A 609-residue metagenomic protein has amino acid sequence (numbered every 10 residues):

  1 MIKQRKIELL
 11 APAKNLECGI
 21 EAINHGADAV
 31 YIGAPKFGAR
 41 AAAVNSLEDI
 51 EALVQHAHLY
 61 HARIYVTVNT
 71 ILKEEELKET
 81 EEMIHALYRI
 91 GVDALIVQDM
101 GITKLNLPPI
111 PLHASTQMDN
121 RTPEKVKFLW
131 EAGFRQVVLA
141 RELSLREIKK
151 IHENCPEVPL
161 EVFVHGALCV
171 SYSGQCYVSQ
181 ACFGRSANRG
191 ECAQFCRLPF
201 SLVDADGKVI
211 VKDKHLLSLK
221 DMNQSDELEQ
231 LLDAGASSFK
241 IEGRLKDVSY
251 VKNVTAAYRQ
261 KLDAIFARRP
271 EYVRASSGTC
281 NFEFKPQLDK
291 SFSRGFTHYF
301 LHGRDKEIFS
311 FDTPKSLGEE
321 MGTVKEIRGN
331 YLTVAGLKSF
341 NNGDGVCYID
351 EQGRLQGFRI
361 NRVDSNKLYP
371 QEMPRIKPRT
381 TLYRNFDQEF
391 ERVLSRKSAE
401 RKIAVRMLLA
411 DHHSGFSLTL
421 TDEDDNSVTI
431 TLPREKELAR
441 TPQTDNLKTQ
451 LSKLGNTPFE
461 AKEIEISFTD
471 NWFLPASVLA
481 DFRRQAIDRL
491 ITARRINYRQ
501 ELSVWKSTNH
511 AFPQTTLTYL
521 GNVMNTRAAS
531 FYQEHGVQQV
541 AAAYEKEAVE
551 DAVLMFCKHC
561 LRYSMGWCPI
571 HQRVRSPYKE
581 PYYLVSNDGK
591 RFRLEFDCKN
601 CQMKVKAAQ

Functional and structural regions predicted by a protein language model:
M1-H25, A29-A39, L53-V54, Y60-Y88 (+3 more regions): Surface-exposed amphipathic alpha-helical tracts and adjacent flexible/coil segments at the periphery of soluble enzymes
A42-E51: Aromatic- and glycine-enriched glycan-recognition loops and surfaces that form the carbohydrate-binding subsites
D93: Short, conserved active-site loop motifs that form the nucleotide-linked donor/cofactor pocket
G101-P108: Short active-site loop/helix that positions an aromatic residue
S115-T116, N120: Ser/Thr-centric signal marking residues that sit in or immediately flank functional binding/regulatory motifs
R121-K125: Short, glycine/polar-rich helix-capping loops at beta-to-alpha or helix-loop-helix junctions that flank or form
